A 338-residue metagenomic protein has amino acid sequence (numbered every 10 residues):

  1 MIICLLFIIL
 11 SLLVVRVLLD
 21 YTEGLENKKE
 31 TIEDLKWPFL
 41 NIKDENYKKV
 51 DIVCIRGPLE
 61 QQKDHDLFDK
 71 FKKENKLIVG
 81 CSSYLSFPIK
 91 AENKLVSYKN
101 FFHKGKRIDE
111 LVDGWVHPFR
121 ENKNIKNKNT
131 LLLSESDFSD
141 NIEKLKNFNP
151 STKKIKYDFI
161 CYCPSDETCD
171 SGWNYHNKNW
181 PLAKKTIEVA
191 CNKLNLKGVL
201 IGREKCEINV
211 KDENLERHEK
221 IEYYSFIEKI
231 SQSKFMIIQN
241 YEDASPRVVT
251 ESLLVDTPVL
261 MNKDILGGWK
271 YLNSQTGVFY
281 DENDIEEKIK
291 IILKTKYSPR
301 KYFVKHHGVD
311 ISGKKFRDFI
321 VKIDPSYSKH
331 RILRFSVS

Functional and structural regions predicted by a protein language model:
I8-A91, F279, K314, H330-R331: N-terminal pre-catalytic "stem/leader" segment of glycosyltransferase-like enzymes
R56-G172: Catalytic core of nucleotide-activated saccharide and alditol-phosphate transferases
E143-V210: Conserved catalytic-core segment of nucleotide-activated headgroup transferases in glycan assembly
I227, V249-L254, G268-W269: Short alpha-helical segment that forms part of, or immediately flanks, the ligand-binding pocket in carbohydrate-active
N240-Y241: Aromatic "clamp/platform" in nucleotide-sugar-dependent glycosyltransferases that forms part of the donor/acceptor
P258-N262: Short hydrophobic beta-strand element within catalytic cores of glycosyltransferases and related nucleotide-activated
K263-F279: Short acidic/histidine- and often glycine-rich active-site loop of Leloir-type glycosyltransferases that engages
K290-S338: A charged, aromatic-enriched C-terminal amphipathic alpha-helix characteristic of glycosyltransferases across folds
